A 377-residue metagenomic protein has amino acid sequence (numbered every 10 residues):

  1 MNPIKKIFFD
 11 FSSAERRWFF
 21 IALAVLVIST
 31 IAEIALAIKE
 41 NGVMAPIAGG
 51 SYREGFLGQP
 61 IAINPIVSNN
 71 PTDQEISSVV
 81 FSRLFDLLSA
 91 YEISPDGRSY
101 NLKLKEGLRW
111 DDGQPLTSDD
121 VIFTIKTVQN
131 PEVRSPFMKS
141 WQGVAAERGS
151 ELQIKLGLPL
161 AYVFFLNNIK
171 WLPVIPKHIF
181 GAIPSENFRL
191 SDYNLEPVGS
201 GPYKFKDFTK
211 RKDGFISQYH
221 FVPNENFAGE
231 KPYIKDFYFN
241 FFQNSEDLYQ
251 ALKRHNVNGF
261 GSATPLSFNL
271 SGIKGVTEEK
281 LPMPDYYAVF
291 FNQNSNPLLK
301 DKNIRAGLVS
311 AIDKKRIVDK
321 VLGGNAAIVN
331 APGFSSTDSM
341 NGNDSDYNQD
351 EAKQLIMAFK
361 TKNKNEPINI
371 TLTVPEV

Functional and structural regions predicted by a protein language model:
E33-L36, P136-P184: Surface-exposed binding/hinge segments that line and control ligand-binding clefts or catalytic entry sites
G49-Q59, S99-L102, T124, I154-L156 (+4 more regions): Short, well-ordered beta-strand elements
G55-G97, K103, K126, V198-S200: N-terminal lobe/hinge region of extracytoplasmic solute-binding protein
F56-Q74, Q114, F164-I175, F290 (+2 more regions): A structural "hinge/loop" feature
Y91-R134, E147-G157, A251-R254, L298 (+1 more regions): Aromatic- and charge-enriched surface segment that lines or borders ligand/interaction sites
L172-K231, D236, E246, Q354: Gly/Pro-rich hinge or "lid" segments in bacterial periplasmic/extracellular proteins
F215-P223, K300-V377: Append "and occasionally in soluble cytosolic enzymes with long acidic Gly/Pro-rich linkers
N224-L270: Ligand-site clamp/hinge motif
